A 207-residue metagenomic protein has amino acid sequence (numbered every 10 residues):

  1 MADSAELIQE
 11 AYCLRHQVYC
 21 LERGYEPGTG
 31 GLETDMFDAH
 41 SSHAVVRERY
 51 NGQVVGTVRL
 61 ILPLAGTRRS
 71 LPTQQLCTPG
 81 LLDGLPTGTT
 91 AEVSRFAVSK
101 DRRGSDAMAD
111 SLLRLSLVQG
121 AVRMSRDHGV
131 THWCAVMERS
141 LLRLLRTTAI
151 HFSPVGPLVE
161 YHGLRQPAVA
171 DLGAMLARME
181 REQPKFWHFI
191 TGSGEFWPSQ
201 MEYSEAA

Functional and structural regions predicted by a protein language model:
M1-E33, D38-A39, H43-Y50, V54: Short amphipathic alpha-helix that is part of the acyltransferase structural core
Y25-E26, T67, E182: Short, polar/charged, Gly/Pro-enriched helix-capping and turn/loop motifs at alpha-helix termini and inter-helix linkers
V45-R47, T90-S94, G104, M137-L141 (+2 more regions): A general structural signal for short secondary-structure boundary/capping elements
Y50-Q53, P63-T67: Short, charged/polar surface micro-motifs in flexible loops or helix N-caps
T57: Short glycine-/small-residue motifs
G66-D171: Acyl-donor binding region in acyl/amide transferases
G156-A206: Accessory, usually C-terminal, subdomains that scaffold auxiliary metal cofactors
